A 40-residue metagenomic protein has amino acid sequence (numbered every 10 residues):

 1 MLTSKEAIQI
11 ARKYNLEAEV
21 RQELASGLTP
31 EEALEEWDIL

Functional and structural regions predicted by a protein language model:
S4-K5, Q9-L40: Acidic, low-complexity, intrinsically disordered interaction modules
